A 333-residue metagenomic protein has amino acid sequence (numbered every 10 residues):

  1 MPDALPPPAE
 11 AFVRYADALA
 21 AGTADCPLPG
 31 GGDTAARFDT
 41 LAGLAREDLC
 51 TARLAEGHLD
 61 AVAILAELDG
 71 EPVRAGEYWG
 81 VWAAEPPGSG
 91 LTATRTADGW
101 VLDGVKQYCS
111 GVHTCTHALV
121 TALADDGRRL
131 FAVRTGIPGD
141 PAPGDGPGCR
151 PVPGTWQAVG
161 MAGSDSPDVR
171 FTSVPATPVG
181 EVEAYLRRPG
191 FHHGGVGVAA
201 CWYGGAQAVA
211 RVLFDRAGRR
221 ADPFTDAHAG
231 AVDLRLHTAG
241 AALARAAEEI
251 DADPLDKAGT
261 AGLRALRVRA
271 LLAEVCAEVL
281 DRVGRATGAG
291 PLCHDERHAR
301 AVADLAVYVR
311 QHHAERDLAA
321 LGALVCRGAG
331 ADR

Functional and structural regions predicted by a protein language model:
P2-A9, G240-A273, D281-H294: C-terminal helix-coil-helix/basic helical segment that borders enzyme active sites and/or dimer interfaces and provides
P7-C115, C326: Glycine-rich flavin
A83-E85, R95, K106, T121-A124 (+5 more regions): Short, structured patches in soluble enzyme cores that scaffold and shape functional sites
W100-D103, P151, V169-T172: Generic recognition of long tandem-repeat/solenoid scaffolds
C109-R150: A short core secondary-structure module
W156-T238: Glycine-rich beta->alpha junctions and the first turn(s) of the following alpha-helix
G204, G230-H237, L266, A270-A277 (+1 more regions): Generic structural signal for well-ordered, non-transmembrane alpha-helical segments in soluble/cytosolic regions
A289-R333: Glycine-rich phosphate/cofactor-binding loops in nucleotide/flavin-utilizing enzymes
